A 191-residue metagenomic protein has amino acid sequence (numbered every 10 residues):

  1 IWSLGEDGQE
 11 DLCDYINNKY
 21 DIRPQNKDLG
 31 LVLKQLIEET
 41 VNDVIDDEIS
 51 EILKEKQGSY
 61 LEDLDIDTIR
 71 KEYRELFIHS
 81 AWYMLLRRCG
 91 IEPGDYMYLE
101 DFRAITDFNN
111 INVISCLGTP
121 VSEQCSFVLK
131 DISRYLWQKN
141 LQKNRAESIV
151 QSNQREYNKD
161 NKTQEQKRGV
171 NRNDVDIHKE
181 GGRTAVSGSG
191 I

Functional and structural regions predicted by a protein language model:
I1-I49: Contiguous, non-catalytic segments that form substrate-binding/exosite surfaces or channel walls
K19, R23, D43-I52, N109 (+2 more regions): Short secondary-structure junctions and interdomain/linker hinges
L33, R74-F77, L117: Hydrophobic (often cysteine-bearing) scaffold residues that line and stabilize catalytic clefts of nucleotide/cofactor
N42-E100: Glycine/small-residue-rich hydrophobic helix-like segments
I69-R70, Y83-N153: Long, well-structured alpha-helical subdomains associated with metal-dependent extracellular/ecto-lumenal hydrolases
S152-I191: Non-Sec secretion/translocation targeting segments of pathogen effectors
